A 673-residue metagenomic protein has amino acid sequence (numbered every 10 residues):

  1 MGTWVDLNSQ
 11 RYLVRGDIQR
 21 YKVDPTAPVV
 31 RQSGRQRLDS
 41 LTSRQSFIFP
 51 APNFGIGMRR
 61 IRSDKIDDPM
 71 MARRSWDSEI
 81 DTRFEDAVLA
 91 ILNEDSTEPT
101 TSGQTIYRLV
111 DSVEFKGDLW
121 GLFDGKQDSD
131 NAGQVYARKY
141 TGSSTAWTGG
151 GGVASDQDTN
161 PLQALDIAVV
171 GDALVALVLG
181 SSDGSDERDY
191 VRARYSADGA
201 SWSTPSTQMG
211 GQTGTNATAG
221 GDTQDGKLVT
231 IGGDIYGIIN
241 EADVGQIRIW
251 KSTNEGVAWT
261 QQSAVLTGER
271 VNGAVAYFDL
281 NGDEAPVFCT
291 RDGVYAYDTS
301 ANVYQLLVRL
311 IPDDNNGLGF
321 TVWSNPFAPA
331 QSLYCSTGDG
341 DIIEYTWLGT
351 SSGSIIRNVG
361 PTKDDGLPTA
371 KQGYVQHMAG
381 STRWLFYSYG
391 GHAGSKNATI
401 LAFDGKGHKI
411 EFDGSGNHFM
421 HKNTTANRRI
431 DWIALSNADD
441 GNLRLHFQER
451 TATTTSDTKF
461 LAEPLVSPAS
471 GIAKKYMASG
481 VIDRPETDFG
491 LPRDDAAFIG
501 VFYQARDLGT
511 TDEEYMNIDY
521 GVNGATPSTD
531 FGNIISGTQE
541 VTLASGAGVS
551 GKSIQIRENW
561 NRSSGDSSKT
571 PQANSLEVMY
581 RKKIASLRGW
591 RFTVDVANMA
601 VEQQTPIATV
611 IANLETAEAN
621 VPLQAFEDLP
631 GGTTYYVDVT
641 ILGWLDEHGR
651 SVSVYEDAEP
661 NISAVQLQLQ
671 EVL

Functional and structural regions predicted by a protein language model:
G2-D156, Q163-A168, A173, L177-S206 (+10 more regions): N-terminal beta-propeller domains
V14, V23, P50-P52, S63 (+8 more regions): Non-cytosolic beta-sandwich-type ligand-binding/adhesion modules
T105-I106, D158-P161, A219-D222, T267-R270 (+5 more regions): Conserved loop/turn at the beginning of each blade in beta-propeller domains
G150-D158, T207-G214, Q262-L266, R309-I311 (+2 more regions): Short loop/turn motifs that cap or connect beta-strands within the blades of beta-propeller-type repeat domains
Q262-S263, V308, I430-L435, T538-A547: Exposed aromatic-hydrophobic patches
G360-Q376, H408-D440: Conserved blade-ending motifs and adjacent loop-strand segments that build the rim/top face of beta-propeller domains
I430-I482: Blade-level signature of beta-propeller repeat domains, shared across WD40, Kelch, NHL, RCC1 and BNR/Asp-box propellers
Y580-L673: Extracellular/virion structural assembly segments
